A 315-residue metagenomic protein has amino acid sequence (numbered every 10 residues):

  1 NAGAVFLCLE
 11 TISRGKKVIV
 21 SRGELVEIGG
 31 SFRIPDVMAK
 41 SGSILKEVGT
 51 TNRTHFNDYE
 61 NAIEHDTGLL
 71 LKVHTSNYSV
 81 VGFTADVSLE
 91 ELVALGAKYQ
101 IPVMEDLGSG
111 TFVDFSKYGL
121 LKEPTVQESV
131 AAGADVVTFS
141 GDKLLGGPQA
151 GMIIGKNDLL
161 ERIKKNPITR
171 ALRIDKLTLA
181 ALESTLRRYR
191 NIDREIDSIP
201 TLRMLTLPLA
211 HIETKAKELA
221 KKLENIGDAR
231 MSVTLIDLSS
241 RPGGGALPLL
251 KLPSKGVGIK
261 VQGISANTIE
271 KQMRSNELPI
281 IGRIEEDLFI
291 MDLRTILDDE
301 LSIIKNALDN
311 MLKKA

Functional and structural regions predicted by a protein language model:
N1-Y189, E224, A307: Conserved PLP-enzyme active-site core in the AAT-like
L7, P35-D36, F139-D142, D193 (+2 more regions): Short, flexible, solvent-exposed loop/turn segments with mixed acidic/basic and small polar residues
Q100-I101, G141, A171-L177, I192-I199 (+2 more regions): Flexible, glycine/charged-enriched surface loops at secondary-structure junctions
K117-G119, A210-H211, G245-L250, T295-L301: Short glycine/threonine-rich loop-to-helix capping motif typified by GTGT followed within a few residues by an Asp-Pro
L145-P148, L252, R283-F289: Short Gly/Ser/Thr- and Asp/Glu-enriched loop/turn motifs at secondary-structure junctions
D158, N166-P167, I174-E224, D237-S239 (+1 more regions): Structural motif of enzymes handling amino- and sulfur-group chemistry
M204, L209-E213, K217, I226-Q272: Conserved PLP-binding catalytic core of the aspartate aminotransferase-like
I259-A315: PLP-dependent enzyme catalytic core of the Aspartate aminotransferase-like
